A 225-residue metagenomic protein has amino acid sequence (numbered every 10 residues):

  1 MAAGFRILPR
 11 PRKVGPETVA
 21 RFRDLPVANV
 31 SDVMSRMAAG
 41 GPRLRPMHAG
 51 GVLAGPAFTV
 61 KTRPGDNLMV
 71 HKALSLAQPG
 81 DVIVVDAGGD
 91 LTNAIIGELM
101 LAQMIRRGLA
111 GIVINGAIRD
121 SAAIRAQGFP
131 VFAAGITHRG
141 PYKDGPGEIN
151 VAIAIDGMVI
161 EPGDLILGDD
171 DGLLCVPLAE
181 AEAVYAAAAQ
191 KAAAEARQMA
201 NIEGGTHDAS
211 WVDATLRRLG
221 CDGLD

Functional and structural regions predicted by a protein language model:
M1-P162, V176-D225: Feature captures the catalytic cores and cofactor-binding loops of soluble hydro-lyases/lyases that act on carboxylate
I166: C-terminal binding/interaction regions
D169: Histidine- and aromatic-rich ligand-binding microenvironments
